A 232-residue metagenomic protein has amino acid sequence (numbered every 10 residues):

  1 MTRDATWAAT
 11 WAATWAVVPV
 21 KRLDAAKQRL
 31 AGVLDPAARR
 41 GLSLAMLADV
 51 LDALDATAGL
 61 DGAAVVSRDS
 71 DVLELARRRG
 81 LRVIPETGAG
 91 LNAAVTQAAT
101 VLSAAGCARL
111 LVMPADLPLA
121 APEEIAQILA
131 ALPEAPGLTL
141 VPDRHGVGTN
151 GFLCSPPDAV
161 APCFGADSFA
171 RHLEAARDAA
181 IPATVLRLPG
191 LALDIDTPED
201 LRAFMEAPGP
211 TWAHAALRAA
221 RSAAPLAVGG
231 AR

Functional and structural regions predicted by a protein language model:
M1-T6, T10-L30: N-terminal nucleotide-binding beta1-loop-alpha1 segment
P19-A63: N-terminal glycine-rich phosphate-binding loop and ensuing alpha1 helix
A58-V83: Acidic donor-binding segment of Leloir-type glycosyltransferases
L75-R109: Short phosphate-binding loop-to-helix
A120-G146: Conserved donor-nucleotide/metal-binding helix-loop-beta segment in metal-dependent transferases, i.e., the alpha-helix
C154-A176: Short, glycine-/small-residue-rich phosphate/pyrophosphate-handling segment
E174-R232: Conserved alpha/beta core of the MobA/IspD/sugar-nucleotide pyrophosphorylase nucleotidyltransferase superfamily
